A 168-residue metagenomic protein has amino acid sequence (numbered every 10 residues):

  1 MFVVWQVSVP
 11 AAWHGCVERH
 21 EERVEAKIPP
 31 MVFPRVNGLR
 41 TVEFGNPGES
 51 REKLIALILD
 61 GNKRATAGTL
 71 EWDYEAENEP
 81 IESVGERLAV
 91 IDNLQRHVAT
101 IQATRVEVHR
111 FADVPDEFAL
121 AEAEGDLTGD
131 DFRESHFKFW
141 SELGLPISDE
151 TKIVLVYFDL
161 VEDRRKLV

Functional and structural regions predicted by a protein language model:
W5-T100, V106-V168: Mixed-charge, low-complexity intrinsically disordered regions
